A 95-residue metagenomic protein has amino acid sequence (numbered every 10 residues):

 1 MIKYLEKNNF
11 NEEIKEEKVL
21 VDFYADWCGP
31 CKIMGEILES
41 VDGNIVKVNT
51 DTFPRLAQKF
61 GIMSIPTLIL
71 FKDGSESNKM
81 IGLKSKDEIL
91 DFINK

Functional and structural regions predicted by a protein language model:
M1-E12: N-terminal "domain-start" segment that seeds a small globular fold
I14-Y24: Short active-site neighborhood of thiol/selenol oxidoreductases, capturing the structured segment around
L20-V21, I45, L68: Hydrophobic beta-strand anchors of alpha/beta hydrolase catalytic cores
P30-G43: Typically the conserved alpha-helix immediately C-terminal to a functionally engaged Cys/Sec in thioredoxin-like
T50-Q58: Structural microenvironment flanking redox-active thiols in thiol-disulfide oxidoreductases
F60-I69: Structural micro-motif
K72-K95: Non-catalytic, surface beta->alpha helical segment in thiol-disulfide oxidoreductase systems
